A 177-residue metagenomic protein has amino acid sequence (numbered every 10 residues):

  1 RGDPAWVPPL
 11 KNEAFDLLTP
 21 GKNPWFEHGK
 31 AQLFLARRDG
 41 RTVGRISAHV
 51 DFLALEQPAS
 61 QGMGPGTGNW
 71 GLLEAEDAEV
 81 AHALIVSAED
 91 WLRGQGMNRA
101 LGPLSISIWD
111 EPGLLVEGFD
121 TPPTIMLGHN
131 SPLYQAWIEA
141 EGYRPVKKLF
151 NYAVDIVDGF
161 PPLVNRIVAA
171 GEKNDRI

Functional and structural regions predicted by a protein language model:
R1-G21, G66-G68, E172-I177: Short amphipathic alpha-helix that is part of the acyltransferase structural core
T19-R38, G44: A short helix-loop-beta-strand connector motif used in the catalytic cores of GNAT acetyltransferases and, in some
A31, T67, K147-L149: Extracellular structured ligand-interaction cores
V50-F52: A short acidic/small-residue loop/turn micro-motif
A54-E56: Solvent-exposed beta-strand/loop surfaces of large extracellular or lumenal domains
P58-G142: Acyl-donor binding region in acyl/amide transferases
G128-I177: Acyltransferase donor/substrate-recognition loop-hinge adjacent to the catalytic core
